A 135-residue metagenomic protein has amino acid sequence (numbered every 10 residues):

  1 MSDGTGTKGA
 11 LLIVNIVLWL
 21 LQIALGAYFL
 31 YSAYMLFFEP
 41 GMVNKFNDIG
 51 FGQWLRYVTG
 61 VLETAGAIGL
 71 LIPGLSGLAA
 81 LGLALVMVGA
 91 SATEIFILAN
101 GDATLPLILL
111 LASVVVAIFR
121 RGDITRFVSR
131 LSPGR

Functional and structural regions predicted by a protein language model:
S2-R135: Membrane-interface extramembranous regions
